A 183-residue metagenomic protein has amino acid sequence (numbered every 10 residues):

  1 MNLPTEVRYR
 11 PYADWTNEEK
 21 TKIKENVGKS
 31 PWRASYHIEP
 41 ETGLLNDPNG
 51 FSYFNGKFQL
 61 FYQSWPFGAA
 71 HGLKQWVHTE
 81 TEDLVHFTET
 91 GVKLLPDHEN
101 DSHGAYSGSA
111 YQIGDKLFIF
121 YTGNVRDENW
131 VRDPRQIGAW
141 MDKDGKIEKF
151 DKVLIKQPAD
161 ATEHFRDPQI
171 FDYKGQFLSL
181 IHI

Functional and structural regions predicted by a protein language model:
M1-H182: Beta-rich carbohydrate-recognition and catalytic domains
